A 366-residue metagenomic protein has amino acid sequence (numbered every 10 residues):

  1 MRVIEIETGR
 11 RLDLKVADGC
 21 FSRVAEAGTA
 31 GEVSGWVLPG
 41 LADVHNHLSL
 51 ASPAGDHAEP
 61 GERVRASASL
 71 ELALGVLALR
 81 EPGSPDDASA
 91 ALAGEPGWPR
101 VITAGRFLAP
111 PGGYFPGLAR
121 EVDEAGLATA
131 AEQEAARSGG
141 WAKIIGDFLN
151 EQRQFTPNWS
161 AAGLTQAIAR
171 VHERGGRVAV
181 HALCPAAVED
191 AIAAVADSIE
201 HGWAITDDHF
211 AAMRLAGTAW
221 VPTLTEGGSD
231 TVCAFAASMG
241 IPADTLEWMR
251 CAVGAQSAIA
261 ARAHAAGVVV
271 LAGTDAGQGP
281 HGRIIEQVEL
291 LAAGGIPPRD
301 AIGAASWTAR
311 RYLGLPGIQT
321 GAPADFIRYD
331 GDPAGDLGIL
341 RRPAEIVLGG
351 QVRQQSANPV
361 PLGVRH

Functional and structural regions predicted by a protein language model:
M1-A30, V37, I327, G331-D336 (+1 more regions): N-terminal metal-binding scaffold of metallo-dependent hydrolase/deaminase domains
V3, I302-T308, T320-H366: C-terminal cap of metal-dependent C-N hydrolases
G19, S34, A42-H45, G75 (+14 more regions): Divalent metal-coordination and catalytic microenvironments
A25-R65, S69: Replace "His-x-His-based motif
V44, A51, P60-G176, A216-S229: Divalent-metal coordination cores built from histidine and acidic residues
Q154-S257, A265-A266, L271, A276-Q278 (+2 more regions): Active-site core of metal-dependent hydrolases
E173, V253-D332: His/Asp/Glu-enriched, well-ordered alpha-helical/loop segment that forms or immediately abuts the divalent-metal
